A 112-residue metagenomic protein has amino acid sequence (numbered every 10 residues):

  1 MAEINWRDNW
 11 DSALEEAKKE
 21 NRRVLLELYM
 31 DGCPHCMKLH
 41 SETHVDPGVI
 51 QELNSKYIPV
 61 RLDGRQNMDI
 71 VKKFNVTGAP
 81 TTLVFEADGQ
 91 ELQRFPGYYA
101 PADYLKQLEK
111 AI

Functional and structural regions predicted by a protein language model:
M1-E20, I112: N-terminal leader/targeting and pre-domain segments
E20-D31: Short active-site neighborhood of thiol/selenol oxidoreductases, capturing the structured segment around
R23, M68, F74-L83: Structural micro-motif
C33-C36, T82: The canonical Cys-X-X-Cys-His
H35-E52: Typically the conserved alpha-helix immediately C-terminal to a functionally engaged Cys/Sec in thioredoxin-like
H44, T77-I112: Non-catalytic, surface beta->alpha helical segment in thiol-disulfide oxidoreductase systems
D63-R65: Conserved acidic residues
